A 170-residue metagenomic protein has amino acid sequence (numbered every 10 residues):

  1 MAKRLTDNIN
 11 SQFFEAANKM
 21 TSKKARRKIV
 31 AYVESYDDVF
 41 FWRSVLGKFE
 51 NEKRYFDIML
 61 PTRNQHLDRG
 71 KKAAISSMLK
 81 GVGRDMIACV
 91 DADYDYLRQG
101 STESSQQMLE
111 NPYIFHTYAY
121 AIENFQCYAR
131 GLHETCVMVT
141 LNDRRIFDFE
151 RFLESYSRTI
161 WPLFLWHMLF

Functional and structural regions predicted by a protein language model:
M1-F170: Acidic, divalent-metal-binding catalytic cores of TOPRIM and closely related two-metal-ion phosphodiester/pyrophosphate
